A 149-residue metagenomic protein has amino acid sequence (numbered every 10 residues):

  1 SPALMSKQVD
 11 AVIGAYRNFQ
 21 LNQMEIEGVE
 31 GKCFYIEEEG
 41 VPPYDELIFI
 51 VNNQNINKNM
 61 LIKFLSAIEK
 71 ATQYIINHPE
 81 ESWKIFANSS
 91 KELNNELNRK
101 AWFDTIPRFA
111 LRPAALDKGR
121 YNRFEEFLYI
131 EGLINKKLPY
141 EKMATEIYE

Functional and structural regions predicted by a protein language model:
S1-S89: Pocket-lining segment of extracytoplasmic ligand-binding domains
I13, C33, E96, K137-L138: A generic structural-conservation signal
Q23, Y35, H78, N94 (+3 more regions): Poly-acidic low-complexity segments
V51, L111-P113, K136, T145: Generic structural "secondary-structure junction" signal
N57-L133: Secondary-structure end/capping motifs
E125-E149: C-terminal solvent-exposed extensions
